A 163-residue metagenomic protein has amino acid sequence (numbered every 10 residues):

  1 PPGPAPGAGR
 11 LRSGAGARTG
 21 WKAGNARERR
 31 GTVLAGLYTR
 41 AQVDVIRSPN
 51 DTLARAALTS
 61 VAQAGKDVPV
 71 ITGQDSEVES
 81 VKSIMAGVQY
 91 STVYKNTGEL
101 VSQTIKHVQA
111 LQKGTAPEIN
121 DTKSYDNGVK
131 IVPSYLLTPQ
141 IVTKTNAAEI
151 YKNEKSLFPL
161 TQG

Functional and structural regions predicted by a protein language model:
P1, G16-R18, A86-G98: Short beta-strand elements at the ligand-binding edges of bilobed clamshell
P1-G3, A26-R30, E77-S80, N96-A116 (+1 more regions): Hydrophobic alpha-helical segments within soluble ligand-binding/sensing domains
P4-G24: Short beta-strand elements in bilobed, periplasmic/extracellular small-molecule ligand-binding domains
R10-S13, V68, Q89, T138: A generic structural signal for alpha->beta connector loops
T19-S83: Hydrophobic alpha-helical
S60, A64, G87, L111-T115: Change "in soluble alpha/beta enzymes" to "in soluble alpha/beta proteins
Q103, H107-G163: Hinge/cleft segment of the Venus flytrap/periplasmic-binding protein
